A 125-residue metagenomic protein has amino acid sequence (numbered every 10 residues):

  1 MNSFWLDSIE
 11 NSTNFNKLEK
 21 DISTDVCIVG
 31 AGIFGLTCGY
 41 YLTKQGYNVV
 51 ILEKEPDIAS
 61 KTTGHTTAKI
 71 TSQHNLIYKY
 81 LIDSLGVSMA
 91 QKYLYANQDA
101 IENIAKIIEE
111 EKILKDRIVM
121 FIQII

Functional and structural regions predicted by a protein language model:
M1-V26, K44, K79: Extreme N-terminal leader/targeting segments of oxidoreductases
T13, K17, I58, H65 (+1 more regions): Residue-level signal for pocket-adjacent positions within structured domains
K20-D21, T62-T63, K115-I118: Solvent-exposed alpha-helices and their adjacent loops that cap or buttress functional pockets in soluble metabolic
D21-I51: N-terminal Rossmann-like FAD-binding beta1-loop-alpha1 element of flavoenzymes
T43-H65: Glycine-rich FAD pyrophosphate-binding loop
K69, Q73-I125: Dinucleotide-binding Rossmann-like beta1-alpha1 core, especially the glycine-rich loop that anchors the ADP
